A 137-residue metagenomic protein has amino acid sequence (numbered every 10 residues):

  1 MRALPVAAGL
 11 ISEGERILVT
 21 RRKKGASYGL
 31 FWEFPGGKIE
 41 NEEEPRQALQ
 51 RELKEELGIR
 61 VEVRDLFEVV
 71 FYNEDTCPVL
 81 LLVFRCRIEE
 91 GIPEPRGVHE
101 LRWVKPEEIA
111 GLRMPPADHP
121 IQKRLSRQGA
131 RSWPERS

Functional and structural regions predicted by a protein language model:
M1, S126-S137: Generic C-terminal helix-cap and adjacent flexible tail
M1-I17, K38, V69: Conserved N-terminal beta-strand and adjoining loop/helix that marks the start of the Nudix/MutT-like hydrolase domain
P5-A7, E15, V79-L82, H99: Change "...and in nucleic-acid phosphodiester-cleaving endonucleases..." to "...and in nucleic-acid processing enzymes
I11-S12, V19, C86-I88, W103: Conserved hydrophobic "DFG−1" position in protein kinase catalytic cores
R16-E55: Conserved Nudix-box catalytic region and its N-terminal flanking loop in Nudix hydrolases and closely related
E56-V63: Short secondary-structure junctions
R60, V70-P93, R102: Active-site-adjacent beta-strand/loop module that shapes the phosphate/pyrophosphate-binding cleft
R85, E94-L125: NUDIX/MutT-family hydrolases
